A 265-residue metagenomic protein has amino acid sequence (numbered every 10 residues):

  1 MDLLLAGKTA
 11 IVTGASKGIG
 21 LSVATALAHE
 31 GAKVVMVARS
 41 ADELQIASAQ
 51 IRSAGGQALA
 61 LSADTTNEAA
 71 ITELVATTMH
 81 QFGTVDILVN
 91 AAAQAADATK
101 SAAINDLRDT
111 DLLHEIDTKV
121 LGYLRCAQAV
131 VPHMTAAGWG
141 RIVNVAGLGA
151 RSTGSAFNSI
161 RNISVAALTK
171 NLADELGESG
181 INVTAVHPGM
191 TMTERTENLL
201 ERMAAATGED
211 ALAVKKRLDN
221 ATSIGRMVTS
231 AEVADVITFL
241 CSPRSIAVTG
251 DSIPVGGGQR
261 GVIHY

Functional and structural regions predicted by a protein language model:
T9, S16-G18: Conserved glycine-rich cofactor-binding loop
G18-I19, S101, R226, T238 (+1 more regions): Short C-terminal tail/terminal secondary-structure segment of NAD(P)H-dependent dehydrogenase/reductase domains
E30-I46: Conserved glycine-rich Rossmann-like NAD(P)H-binding loop of the short-chain dehydrogenase/reductase
A41-D42, S62-L74, D109: The beta1-alpha1 cofactor-binding region of Rossmann-like NAD(H)/NADP(H)-dependent oxidoreductases
T72, Q94-L113, A136, F157: Conserved mid-core segment of classical short-chain dehydrogenase/reductases
D86, N105-L124, W139, V143 (+1 more regions): Catalytic Tyr-X3-Lys loop
Q94-A95, D109, R141-E178, M190-T191: Catalytic loop of short-chain dehydrogenase/reductase
G177, N182, V248-G250: Short, small/polar-rich loop/turn modules that mediate ligand/substrate recognition or access, typified
